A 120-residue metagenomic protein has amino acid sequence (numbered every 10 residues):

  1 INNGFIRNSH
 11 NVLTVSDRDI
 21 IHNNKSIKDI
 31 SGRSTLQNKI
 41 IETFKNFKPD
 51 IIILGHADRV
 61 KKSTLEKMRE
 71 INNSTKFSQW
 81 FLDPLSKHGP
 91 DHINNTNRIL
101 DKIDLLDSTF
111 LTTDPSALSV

Functional and structural regions predicted by a protein language model:
I1-V120: Extended catalytic core of nucleotide-activated donor transferases of GT-like folds
